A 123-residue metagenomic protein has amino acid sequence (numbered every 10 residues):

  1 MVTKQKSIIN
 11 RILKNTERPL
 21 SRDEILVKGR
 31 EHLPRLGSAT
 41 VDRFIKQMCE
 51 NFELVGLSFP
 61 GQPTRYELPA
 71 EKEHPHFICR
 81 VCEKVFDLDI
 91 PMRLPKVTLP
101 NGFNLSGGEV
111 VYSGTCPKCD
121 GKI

Functional and structural regions predicted by a protein language model:
M1-R11: Short alpha-helical segments that sit at the start of domains
L13-E17: Short helix-to-turn junction characteristic of helix-turn-helix DNA-binding domains, especially the helix
P19-G29: Short acidic, hydrophobic short linear motifs in intrinsically disordered regions
E31, Q47: Alpha-helical DNA-recognition elements
D42-K46: Short, hydrophobic-biased segments on the C-terminal half of alpha helices that form "recognition helices"
F52: Glycine-centered, phosphate/nucleic-acid-interacting loop/turn motifs that mediate DNA/RNA or nucleotide
V55-G56, P60-I123: Non-DNA-binding regulatory cores of transcription-related proteins, predominantly C-terminal effector-binding
